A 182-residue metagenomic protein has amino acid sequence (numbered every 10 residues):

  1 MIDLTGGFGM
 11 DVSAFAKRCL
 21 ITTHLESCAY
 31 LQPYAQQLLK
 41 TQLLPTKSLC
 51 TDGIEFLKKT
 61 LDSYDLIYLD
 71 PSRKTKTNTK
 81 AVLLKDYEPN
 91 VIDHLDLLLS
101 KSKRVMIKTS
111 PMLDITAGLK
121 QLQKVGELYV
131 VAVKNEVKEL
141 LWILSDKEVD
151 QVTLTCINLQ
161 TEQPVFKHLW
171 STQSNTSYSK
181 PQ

Functional and structural regions predicted by a protein language model:
M1-G7: Conserved class I S-adenosyl-L-methionine
F8-L20: Conserved SAM-binding loop of SAM-dependent methyltransferases across substrates and taxa, primarily the Class I
A16, K40, L99: Anion (oxyanion) recognition and catalysis
L20, L44, K103: Short phosphate-binding/catalytic loops that engage adenosine nucleotides
I21-E26: Conserved SAM-binding motif I beta-strand of class I
S27-L61, D65: S-adenosyl-L-methionine
Y68, R73-Q182: Class I S-adenosyl-L-methionine
